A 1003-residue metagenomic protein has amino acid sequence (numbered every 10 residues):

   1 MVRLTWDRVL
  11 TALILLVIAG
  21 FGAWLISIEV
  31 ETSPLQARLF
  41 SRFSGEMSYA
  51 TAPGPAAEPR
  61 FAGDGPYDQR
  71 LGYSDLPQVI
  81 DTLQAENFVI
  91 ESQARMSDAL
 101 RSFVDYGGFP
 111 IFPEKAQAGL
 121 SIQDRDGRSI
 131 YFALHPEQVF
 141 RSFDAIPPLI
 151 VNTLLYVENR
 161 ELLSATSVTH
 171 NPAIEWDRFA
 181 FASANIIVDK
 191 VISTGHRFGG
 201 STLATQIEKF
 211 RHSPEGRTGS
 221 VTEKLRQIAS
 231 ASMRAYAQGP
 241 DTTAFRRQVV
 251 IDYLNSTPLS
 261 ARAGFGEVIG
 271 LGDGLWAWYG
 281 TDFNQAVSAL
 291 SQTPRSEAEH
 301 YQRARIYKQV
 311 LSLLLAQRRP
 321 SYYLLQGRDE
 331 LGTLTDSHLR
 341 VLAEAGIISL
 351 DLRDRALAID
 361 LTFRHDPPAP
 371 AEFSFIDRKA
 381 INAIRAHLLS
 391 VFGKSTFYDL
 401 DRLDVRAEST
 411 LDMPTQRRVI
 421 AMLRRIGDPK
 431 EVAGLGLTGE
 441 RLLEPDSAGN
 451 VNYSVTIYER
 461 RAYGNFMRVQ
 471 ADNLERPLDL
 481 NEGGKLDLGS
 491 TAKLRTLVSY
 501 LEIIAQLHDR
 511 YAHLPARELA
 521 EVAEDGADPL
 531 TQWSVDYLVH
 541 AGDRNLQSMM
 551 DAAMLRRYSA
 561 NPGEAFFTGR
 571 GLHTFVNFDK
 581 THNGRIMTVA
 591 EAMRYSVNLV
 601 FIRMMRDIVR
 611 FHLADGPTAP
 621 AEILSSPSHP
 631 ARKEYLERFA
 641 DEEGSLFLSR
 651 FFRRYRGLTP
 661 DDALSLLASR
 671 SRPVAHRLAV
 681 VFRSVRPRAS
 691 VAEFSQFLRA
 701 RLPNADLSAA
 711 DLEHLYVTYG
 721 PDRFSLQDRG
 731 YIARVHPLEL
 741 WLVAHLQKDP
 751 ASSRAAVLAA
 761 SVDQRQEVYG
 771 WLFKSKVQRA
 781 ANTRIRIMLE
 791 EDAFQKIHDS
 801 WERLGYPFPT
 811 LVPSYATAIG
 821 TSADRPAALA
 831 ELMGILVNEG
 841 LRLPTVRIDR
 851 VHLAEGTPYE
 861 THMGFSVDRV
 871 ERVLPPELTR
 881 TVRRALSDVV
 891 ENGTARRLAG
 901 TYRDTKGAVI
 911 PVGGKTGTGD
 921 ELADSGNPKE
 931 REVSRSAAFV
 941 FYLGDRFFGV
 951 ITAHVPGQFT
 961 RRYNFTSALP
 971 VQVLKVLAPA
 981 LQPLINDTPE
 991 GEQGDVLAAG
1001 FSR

Functional and structural regions predicted by a protein language model:
M1-I130, R378, K430: N-terminal type II signal-anchor transmembrane helix that functions as the membrane-insertion/stop-transfer segment
I14, G20-S41, G45-A52, A56 (+8 more regions): Non-catalytic, structured segments within soluble enzyme domains
R42, S74, Q78, E114-L120 (+31 more regions): Extracytoplasmic
P136-P148, A407, R476-L501, Y511-G526 (+3 more regions): Short active-site loop at a secondary-structure junction that contains or immediately precedes the catalytic residue(s)
L149-R160, L342, V419, L488-A512 (+5 more regions): Active-site SXXK
L163-D177, G264-G272, L350-L352, E502-R570 (+3 more regions): Short, well-structured active-site flanking segments
H170-A180, E267-W276, S288, L331 (+7 more regions): Acidic/histidine-enriched alpha-helical segments
S409-G449, S454-I457, N465-E482, T496 (+7 more regions): A penicillin-recognizing enzyme superfamily signal
